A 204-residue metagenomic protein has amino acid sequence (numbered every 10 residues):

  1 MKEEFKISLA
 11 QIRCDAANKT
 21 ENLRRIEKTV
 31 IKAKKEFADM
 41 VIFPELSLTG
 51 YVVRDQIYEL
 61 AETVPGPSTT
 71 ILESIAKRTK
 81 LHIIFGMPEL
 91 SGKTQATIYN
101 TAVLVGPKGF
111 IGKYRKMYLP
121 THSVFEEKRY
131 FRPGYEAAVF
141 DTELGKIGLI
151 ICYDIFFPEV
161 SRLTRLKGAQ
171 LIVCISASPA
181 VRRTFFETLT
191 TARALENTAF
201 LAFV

Functional and structural regions predicted by a protein language model:
K2-L9: Extreme N-terminal starter segment of soluble prokaryotic enzymes
E3, K77-I84, A96-Y99, I151: Short, basic and Ser/Thr-rich N-terminal targeting/leader segments
I7, N22, A33-L60, A76 (+5 more regions): Active-site beta-strand/loop signature of hydrolases that rely on acidic residues for catalysis
Q11-I31: N-terminal phosphate-binding loop and adjacent alpha-helix
Q11-R13, P44, R115: Residue-level recognition of beta-strand->loop/alpha-helix junctions
V64-I84, I155-V204: CN hydrolase (nitrilase-like) catalytic-core segments centered on the catalytic cysteine and neighboring Lys/Glu
F85-S91: Short beta-strand-to-loop element that shapes/binds the nucleotide-sugar donor at the catalytic cleft/hinge
K93-K167, A180-T188, A192, N197: Active-site catalytic loop in hydrolytic enzyme cores
